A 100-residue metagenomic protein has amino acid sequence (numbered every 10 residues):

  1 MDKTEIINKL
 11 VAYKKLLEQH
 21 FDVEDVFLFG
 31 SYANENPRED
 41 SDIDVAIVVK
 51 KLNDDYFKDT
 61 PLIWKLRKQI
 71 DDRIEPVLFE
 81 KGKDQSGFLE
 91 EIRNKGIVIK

Functional and structural regions predicted by a protein language model:
M1-D25, N34-E39, K50-K100: Catalytic core of pol beta-like nucleotidyltransferases
F27, D44-A46: Short, well-ordered beta-strand segments
F29-S31: Glycine-rich beta-strand-to-loop/alpha-helix junction loops that act as flexible
